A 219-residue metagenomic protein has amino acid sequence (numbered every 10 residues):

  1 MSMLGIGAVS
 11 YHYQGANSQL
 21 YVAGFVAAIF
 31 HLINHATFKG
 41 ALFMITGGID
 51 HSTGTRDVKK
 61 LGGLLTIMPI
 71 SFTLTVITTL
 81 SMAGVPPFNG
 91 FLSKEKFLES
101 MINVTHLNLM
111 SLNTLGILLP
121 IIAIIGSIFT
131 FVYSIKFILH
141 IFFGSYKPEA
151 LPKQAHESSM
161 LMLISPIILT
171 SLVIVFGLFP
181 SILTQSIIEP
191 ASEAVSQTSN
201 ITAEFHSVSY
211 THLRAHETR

Functional and structural regions predicted by a protein language model:
M1, I49-F91, E95-T105, N113-G126 (+1 more regions): Interfacial and helix-entry/exit segments of alpha-helical transmembrane bundles in multi-pass inner-membrane proteins
M1-D57: Alpha-helical multi-pass transmembrane bundles of energy-transducing inner-membrane proteins
S10-V22, N103-G116: Short helix-coil transition/hinge motifs at the ends and kinks of transmembrane helices, capturing the brief
K39-F43, I117-Q154: Predominantly late transmembrane helices and immediately cytosolic-facing juxtamembrane segments
M44, Y133, L178-I182: Transmembrane alpha-helix boundary/anchor motif
K96-L109, L183-Y210: Membrane-interfacial helical/loop segments at transmembrane boundaries in membrane proteins
F143, P148-E149, K153-L161, V175-T198: Membrane-embedded and interfacial regions of multi-pass energy-transducing membrane proteins
T211-T218: Conserved small/polar residues in nucleotide/adenosyl-binding loops
